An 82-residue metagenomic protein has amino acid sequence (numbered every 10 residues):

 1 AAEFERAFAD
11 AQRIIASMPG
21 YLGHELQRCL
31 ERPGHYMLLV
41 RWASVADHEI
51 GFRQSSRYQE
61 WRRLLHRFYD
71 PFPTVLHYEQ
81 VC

Functional and structural regions predicted by a protein language model:
A1-A7: Short, surface-exposed ligand-recognition loops at beta-strand->loop->(often short) alpha-helix junctions that present
A2, H35, D47-E49: Intrinsically disordered, low-complexity acidic/polar segments
F8, Q12, R62: Short amphipathic alpha-helical/adjacent loop interface patches that line ligand and macromolecule-binding sites
D10, E31-P33, A46, S56: Short alpha-helical
R13-M37: Short, glycine- and small/hydrophobic-rich beta-strand elements in well-ordered beta-sheets
A16-L22, R41-V75: An amphipathic, aromatic/His-enriched active-site/gating alpha helix that lines ligand/cofactor pockets
H77-C82: Short, low-order "capping/linker" segments at domain edges
